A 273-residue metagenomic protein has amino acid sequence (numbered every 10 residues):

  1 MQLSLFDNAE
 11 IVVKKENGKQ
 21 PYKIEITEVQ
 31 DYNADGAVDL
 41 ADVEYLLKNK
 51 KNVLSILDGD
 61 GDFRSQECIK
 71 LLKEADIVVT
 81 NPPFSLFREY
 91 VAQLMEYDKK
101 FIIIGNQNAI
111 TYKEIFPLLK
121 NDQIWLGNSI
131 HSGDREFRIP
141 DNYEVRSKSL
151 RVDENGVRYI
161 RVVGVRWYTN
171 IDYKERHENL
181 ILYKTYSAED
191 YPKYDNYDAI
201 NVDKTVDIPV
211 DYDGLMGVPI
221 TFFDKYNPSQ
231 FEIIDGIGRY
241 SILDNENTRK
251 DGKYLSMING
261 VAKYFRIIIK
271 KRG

Functional and structural regions predicted by a protein language model:
M1-V79, P83-G273: Class I S-adenosyl-L-methionine-dependent methyltransferase catalytic core
